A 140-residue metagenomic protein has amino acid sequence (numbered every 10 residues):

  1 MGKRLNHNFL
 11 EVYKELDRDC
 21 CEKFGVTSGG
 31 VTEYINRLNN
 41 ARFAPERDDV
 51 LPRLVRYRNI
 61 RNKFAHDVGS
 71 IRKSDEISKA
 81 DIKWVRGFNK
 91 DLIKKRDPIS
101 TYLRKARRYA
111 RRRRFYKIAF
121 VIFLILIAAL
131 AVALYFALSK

Functional and structural regions predicted by a protein language model:
M1-F43, D48-V55, N59, D75-K79 (+1 more regions): Amphipathic alpha-helical interface elements
R61-I71: Mid-chain, well-packed structural core segment of small domains
